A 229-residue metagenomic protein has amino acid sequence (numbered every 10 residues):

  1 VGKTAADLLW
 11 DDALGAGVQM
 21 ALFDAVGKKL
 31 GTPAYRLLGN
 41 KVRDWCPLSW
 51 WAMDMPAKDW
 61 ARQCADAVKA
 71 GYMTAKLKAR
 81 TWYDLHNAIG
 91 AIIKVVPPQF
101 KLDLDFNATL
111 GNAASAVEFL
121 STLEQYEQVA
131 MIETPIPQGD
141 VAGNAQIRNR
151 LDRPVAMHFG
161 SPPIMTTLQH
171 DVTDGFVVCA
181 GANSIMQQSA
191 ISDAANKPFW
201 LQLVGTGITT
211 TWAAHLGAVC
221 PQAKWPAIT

Functional and structural regions predicted by a protein language model:
V1-L30: Metal- or metallocofactor-binding catalytic centers and their adjacent structured scaffolds across diverse enzyme
Q19, D24, D105, E133 (+1 more regions): Acidic active-site catalytic centers that drive phospho-/nucleotidyl reactions and related ester hydrolyses
Q19-D24, Y35, G90, V117 (+3 more regions): Predominant activation on well-ordered alpha-helical scaffold segments within soluble catalytic domains
A25, K29, Q99, Y126 (+1 more regions): Change "in soluble alpha/beta enzymes" to "in soluble alpha/beta proteins
T32-D44, A223-T229: Short alpha-helical "patches" and their helix-cap loops
R36-L151: Metal-dependent enolase-superfamily TIM-barrel catalytic cores that perform enediolate-based chemistry
Q128, G139-P154, F159-T229: Shared catalytic-loop signature of beta/alpha-barrel
